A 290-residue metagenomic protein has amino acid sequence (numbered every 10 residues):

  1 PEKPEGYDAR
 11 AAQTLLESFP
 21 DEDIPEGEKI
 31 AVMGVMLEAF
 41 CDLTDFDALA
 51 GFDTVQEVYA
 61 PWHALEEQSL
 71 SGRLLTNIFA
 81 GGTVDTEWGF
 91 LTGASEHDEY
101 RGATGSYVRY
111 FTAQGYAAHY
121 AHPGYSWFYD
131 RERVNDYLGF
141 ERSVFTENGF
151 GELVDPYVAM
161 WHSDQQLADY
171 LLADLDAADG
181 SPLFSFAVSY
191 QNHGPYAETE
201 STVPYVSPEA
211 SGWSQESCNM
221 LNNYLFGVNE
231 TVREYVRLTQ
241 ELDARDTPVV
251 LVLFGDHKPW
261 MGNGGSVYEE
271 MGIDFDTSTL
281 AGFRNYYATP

Functional and structural regions predicted by a protein language model:
P4: A nucleotide-sugar donor-handling region in carbohydrate enzymes
D8-I30, G34-P290: Solvent-exposed soluble domains appended to multi-pass membrane proteins
